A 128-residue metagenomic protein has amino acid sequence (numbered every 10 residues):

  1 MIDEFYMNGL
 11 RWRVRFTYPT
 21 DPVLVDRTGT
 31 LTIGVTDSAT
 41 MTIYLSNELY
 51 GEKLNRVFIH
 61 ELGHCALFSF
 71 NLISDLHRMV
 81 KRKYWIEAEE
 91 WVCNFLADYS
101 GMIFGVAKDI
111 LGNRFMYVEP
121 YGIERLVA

Functional and structural regions predicted by a protein language model:
M1-K53, N71-A128: Metalloprotease/metallohydrolase-associated module, dominated by Zn2+-dependent proteases
R56-F68: Active-site recognition of the HExxH zinc-binding catalytic motif
